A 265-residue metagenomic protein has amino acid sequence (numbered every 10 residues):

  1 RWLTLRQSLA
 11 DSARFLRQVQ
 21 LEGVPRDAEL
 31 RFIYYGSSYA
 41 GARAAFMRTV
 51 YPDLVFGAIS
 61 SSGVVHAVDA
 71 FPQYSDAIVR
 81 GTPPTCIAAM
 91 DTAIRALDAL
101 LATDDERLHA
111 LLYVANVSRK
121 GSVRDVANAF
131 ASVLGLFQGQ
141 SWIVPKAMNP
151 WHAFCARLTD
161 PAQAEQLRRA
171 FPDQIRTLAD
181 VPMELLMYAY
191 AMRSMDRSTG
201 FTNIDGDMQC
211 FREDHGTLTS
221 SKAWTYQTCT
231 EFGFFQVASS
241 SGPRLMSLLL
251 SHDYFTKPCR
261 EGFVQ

Functional and structural regions predicted by a protein language model:
W2-G23: Alpha/beta-hydrolase active-site loop
P25-Y39, R43: Alpha/beta-hydrolase fold nucleophile elbow
G36-Y39, S62-V65, T230-G233: Short, flexible loop/turn elements at secondary-structure junctions
A42-A44, F56, H66-D69, Q236-S239: Eukaryotic short linear interaction motifs
F46-V50: Active-site signature of alpha/beta-hydrolase-fold catalytic machinery across serine- and Asp/Cys-nucleophile hydrolases
D53-D173: A catalytic-pocket lid/entrance helix-loop region that shapes and gates access to the active site across common
F130-Q265: C-terminal subdomain of alpha/beta-hydrolase-fold enzymes, centered on the catalytic histidine and its supporting
